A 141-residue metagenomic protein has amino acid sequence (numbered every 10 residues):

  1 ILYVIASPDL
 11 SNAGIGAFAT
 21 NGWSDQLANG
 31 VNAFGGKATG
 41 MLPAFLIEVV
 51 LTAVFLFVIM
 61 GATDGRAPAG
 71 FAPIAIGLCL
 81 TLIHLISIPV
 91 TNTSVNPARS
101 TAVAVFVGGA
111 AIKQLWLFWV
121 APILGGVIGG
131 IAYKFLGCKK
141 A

Functional and structural regions predicted by a protein language model:
I1-A141: Membrane-interface helix-loop junctions and terminal tails of multi-pass membrane proteins
